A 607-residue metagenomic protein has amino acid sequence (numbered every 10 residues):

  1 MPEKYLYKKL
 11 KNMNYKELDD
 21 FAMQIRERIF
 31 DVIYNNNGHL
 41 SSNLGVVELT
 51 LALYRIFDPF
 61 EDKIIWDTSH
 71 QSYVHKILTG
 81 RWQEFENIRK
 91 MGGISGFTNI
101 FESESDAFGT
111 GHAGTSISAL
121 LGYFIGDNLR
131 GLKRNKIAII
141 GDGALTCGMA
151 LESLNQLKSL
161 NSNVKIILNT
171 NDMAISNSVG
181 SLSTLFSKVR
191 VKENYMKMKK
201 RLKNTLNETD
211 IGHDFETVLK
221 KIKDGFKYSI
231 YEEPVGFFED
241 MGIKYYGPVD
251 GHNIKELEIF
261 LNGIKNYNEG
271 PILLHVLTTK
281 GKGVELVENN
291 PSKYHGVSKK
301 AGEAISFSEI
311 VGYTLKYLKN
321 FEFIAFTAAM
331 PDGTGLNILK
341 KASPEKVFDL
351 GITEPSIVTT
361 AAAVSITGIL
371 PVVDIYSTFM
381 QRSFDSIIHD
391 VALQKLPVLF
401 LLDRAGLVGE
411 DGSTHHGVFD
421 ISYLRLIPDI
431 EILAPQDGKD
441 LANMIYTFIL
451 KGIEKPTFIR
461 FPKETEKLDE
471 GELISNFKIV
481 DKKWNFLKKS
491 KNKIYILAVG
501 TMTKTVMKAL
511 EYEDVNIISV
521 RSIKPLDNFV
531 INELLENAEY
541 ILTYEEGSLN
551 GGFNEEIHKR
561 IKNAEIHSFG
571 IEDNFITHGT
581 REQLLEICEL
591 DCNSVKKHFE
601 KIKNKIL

Functional and structural regions predicted by a protein language model:
M1-T79, E239-I243, P248-I254, H275: N-terminal amphipathic, basic-rich helices that act as targeting or association modules
N12, D172-T314: Long, well-ordered, tryptophan-enriched scaffold segments
A22, H39-L160, F321-F323, A328 (+1 more regions): Cofactor-binding active-site loop characterized by glycine-rich and histidine/acidic residues
K63, T278-M380, S386-K395, A498-G500: Non-catalytic terminal/interface segments that mediate subunit docking, oligomerization, and allosteric communication
E84-G96, S159-M173, N194-K197, A392-R404: A glycine-rich helix N-cap at a beta->alpha junction
E232-E233, I259-I264, S306-K319, G335-K341 (+5 more regions): Glycine-/acidic-rich phosphate or pyrophosphate-binding loops and their flanking alpha/beta elements
G302-E303, G409-D411, E431, N554-L607: Peripheral docking tails and interdomain loops at the edges of cofactor- or intermediate-handling domains
D349, T501, L510, V515-L534: Generic long, charged, amphipathic alpha-helical segments
